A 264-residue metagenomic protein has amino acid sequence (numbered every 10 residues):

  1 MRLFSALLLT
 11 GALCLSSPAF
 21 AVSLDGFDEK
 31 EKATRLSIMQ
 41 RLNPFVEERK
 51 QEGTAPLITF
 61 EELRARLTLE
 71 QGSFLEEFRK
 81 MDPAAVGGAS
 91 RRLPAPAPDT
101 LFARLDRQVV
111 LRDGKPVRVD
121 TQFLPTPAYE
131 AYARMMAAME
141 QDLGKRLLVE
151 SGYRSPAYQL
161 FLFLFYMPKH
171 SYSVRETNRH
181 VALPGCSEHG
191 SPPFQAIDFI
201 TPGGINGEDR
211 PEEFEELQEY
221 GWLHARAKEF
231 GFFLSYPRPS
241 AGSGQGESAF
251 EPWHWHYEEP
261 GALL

Functional and structural regions predicted by a protein language model:
M1-L7: Bacterial N-terminal signal peptides that target proteins for export
L8-L9, L13: Hydrophobic helical h-region of N-terminal Sec-dependent signal peptides in bacterial secretory/periplasmic proteins
S16-S17: N-terminal signal peptide c-region/cleavage motif recognized by signal peptidases
F20-S151, F165-L264: Extracytoplasmic cell-surface/polysaccharide-interacting catalytic and binding patches
R154-L160: Short, well-ordered surface patches within globular domains
